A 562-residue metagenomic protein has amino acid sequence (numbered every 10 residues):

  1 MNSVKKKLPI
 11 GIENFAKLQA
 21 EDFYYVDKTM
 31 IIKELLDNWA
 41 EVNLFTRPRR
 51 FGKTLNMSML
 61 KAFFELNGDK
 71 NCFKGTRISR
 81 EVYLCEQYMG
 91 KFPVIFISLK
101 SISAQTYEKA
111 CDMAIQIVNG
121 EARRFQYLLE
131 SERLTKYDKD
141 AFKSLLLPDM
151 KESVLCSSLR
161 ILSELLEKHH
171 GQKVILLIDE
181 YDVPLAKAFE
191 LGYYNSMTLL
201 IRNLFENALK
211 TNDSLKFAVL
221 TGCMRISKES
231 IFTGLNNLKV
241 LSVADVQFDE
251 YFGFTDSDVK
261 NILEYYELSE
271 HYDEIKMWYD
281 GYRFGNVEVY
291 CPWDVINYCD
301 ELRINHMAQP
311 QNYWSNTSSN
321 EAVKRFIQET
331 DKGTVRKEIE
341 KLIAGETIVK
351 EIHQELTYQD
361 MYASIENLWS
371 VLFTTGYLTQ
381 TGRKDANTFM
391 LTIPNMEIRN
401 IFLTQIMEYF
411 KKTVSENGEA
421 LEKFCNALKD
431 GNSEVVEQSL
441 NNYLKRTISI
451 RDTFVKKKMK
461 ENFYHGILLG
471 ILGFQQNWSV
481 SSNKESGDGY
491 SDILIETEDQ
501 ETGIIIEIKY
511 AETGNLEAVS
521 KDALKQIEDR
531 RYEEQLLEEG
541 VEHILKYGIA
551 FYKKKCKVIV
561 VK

Functional and structural regions predicted by a protein language model:
M1-K460, G473-W478: Phosphate-binding site recognition
S433-K562: Structural signature of nuclease core domains in nucleic-acid processing machines
